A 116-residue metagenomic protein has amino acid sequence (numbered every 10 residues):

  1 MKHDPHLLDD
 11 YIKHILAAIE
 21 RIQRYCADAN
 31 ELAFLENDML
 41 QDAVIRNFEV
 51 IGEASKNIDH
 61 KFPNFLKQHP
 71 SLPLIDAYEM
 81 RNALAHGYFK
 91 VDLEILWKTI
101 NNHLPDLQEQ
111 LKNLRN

Functional and structural regions predicted by a protein language model:
M1-N116: Solvent-exposed interaction patches of small proteins and small membrane subunits
